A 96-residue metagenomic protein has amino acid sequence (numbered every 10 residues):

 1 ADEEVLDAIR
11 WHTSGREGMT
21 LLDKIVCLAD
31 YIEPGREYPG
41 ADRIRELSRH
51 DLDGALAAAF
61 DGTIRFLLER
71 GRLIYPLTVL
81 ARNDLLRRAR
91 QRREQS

Functional and structural regions predicted by a protein language model:
D2-L6, R10-S96: Divalent metal-dependent phosphate-bond-processing catalytic cores, especially two-metal-ion Mg2+/Mn2+ enzymes that act
